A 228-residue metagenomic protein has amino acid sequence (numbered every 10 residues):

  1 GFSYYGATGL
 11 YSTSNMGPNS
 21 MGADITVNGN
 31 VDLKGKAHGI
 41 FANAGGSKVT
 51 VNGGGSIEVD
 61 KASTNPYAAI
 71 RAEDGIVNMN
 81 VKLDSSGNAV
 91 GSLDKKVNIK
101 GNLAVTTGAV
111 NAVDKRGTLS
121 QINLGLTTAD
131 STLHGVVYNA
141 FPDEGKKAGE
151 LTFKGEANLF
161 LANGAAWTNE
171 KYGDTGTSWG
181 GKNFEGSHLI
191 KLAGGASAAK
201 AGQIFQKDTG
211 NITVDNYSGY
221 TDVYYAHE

Functional and structural regions predicted by a protein language model:
G1-E228: Long, low-complexity, polar and repeat-rich extracellular regions of very large Gram-negative surface proteins
